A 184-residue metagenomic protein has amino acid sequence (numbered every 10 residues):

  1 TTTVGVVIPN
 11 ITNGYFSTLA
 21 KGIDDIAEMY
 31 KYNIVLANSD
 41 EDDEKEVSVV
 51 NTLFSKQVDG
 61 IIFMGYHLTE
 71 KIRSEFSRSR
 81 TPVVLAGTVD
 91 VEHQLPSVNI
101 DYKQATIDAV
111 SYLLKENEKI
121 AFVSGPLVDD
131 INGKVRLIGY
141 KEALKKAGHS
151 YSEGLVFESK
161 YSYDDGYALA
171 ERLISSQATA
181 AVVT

Functional and structural regions predicted by a protein language model:
T1-G60: Amphipathic helical "hinge" segments at domain boundaries
F16-S17, E46, I72-S74, Q94-L95 (+1 more regions): Short glycine-/acidic-enriched loop or helix-start segments at secondary-structure transitions that form or flank
D25-Y32, R78-L85, V89-T184: Bacterial carbohydrate/catabolite-sensing allosteric modules
S39-E41, Y66, T88-V89: Short, ordered loop/turn segments at secondary-structure junctions
E44-Q57, F63, Y163-Q177: Short, well-structured alpha-helical segments in soluble
D59, F63-T69, V84: Beta-alpha junction/loop-to-helix N-cap segments that form part of ligand/metal-binding clefts
L68-R78: Active-site-adjacent beta->alpha loops and helix N-cap segments on the catalytic face of soluble alpha/beta enzymes
